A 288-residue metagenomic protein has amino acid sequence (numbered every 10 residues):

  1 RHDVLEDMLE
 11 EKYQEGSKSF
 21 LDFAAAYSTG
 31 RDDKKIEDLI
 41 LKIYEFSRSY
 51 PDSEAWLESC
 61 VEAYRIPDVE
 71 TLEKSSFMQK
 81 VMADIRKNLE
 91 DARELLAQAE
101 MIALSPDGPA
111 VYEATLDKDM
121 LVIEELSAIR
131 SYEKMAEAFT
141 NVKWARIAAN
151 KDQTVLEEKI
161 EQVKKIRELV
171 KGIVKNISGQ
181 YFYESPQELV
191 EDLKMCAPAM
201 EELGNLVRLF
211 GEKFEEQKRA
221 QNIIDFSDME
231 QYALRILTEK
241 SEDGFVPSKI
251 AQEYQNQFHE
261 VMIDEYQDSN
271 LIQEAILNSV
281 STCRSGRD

Functional and structural regions predicted by a protein language model:
R1-M135, I224: Conserved ATP-dependent motor core of P-loop NTPases, especially the RecA-like helicase ATPase domain
H2, S178, F182-D288: Conserved helicase NTPase motor core
Q14-A24, E54-C60, I102-L116, A138-V142 (+4 more regions): Short coil/turn segments at secondary-structure boundaries
Q14-F20, S75-M82, A97-E113, Q153-L156 (+6 more regions): Short, structured coil/loop segments at alpha-helix boundaries
Q14-S28, K34, L41, D117-G211: Coupling/switch/interface segments within P-loop NTPase motor domains and analogous charged loops in nucleic-acid
D38-I40, Y50, L126, E133 (+6 more regions): Generic detection of intrinsically disordered/low-complexity segments and helix-coil linkers/edges
